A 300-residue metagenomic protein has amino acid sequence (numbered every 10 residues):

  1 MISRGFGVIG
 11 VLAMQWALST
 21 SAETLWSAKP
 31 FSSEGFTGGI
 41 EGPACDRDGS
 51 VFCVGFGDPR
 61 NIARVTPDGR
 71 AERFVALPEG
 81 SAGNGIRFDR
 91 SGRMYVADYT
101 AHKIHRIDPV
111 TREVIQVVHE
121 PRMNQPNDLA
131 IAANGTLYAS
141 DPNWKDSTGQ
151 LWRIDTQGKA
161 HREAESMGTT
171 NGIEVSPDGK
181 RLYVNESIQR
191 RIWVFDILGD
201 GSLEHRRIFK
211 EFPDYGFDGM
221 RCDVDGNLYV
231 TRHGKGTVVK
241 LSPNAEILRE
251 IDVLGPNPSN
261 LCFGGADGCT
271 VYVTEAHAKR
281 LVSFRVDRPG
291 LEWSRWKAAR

Functional and structural regions predicted by a protein language model:
A22-T37, R206: A short helix->beta-strand "capping" segment at the edge of beta-propeller domains
P30, E72-A76, I115-H119, R162-E165 (+3 more regions): Beta-propeller fold detector
E34-V51, P78-M94, D98, K103 (+6 more regions): Beta-rich, blade/repeat-based domains predominating in secreted/periplasmic proteins but also intracellular
C53-E72: Beta-propeller domains
P59, A101, S147-T148, Q189 (+2 more regions): A detector of repeated loop/turn-to-beta-strand junctions in beta-rich toroidal repeat architectures
N61-A63, K103-H105, Q150-W152, R191-W193 (+2 more regions): A short loop-to-beta-strand structural motif that recurs across blades of beta-propeller domains
V65-R70, D108-R112, I154-G158, I197-D200 (+2 more regions): Short loop/turn segments that connect beta-strands within beta-propeller blades
N260-R300: Blade-level signature of beta-propeller repeat domains, shared across WD40, Kelch, NHL, RCC1 and BNR/Asp-box propellers
